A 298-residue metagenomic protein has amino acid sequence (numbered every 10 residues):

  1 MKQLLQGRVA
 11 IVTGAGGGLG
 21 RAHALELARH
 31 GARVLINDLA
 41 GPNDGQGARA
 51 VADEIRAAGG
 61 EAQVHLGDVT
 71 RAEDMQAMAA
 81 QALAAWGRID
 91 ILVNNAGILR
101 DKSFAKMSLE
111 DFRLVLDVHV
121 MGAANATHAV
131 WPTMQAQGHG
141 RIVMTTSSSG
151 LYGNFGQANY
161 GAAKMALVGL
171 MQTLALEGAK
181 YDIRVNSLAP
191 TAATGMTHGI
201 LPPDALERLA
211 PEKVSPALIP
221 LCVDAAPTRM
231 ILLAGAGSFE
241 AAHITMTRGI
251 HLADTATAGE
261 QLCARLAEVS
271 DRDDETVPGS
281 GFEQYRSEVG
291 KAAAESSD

Functional and structural regions predicted by a protein language model:
K2-I36: Canonical Rossmann dinucleotide-binding motif of NAD(H)/NADP(H)-dependent dehydrogenases/reductases, specifically
Q6, A58-E61, Q81-N94, R100 (+2 more regions): A glycine-rich helix->loop->beta "capping" turn within Rossmann-like NAD(P)(H)-dependent oxidoreductase domains
H30-A50: Conserved glycine-rich Rossmann-like NAD(P)H-binding loop of the short-chain dehydrogenase/reductase
L66-A77, L109: The beta1-alpha1 cofactor-binding region of Rossmann-like NAD(H)/NADP(H)-dependent oxidoreductases
S103-F104, D111-R113: Substrate-binding pocket helix/loop in short-chain dehydrogenase/reductase
T127, A163: Active-site helix of classical SDR
S147: Residue(s) in the substrate-gating loop at a strand-loop-helix junction that position the organic substrate next
